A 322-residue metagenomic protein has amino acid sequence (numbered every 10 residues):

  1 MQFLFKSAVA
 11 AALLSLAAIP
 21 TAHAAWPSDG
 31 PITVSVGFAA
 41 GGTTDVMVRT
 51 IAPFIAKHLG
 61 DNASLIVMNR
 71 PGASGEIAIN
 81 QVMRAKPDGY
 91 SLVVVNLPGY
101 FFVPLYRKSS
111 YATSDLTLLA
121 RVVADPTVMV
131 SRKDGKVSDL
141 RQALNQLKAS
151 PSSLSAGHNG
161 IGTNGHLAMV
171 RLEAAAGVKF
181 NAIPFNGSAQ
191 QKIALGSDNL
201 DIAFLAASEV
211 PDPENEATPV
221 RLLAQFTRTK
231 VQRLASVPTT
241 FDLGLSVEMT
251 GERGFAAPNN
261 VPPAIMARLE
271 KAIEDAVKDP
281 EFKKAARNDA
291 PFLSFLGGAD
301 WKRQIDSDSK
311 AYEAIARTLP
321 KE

Functional and structural regions predicted by a protein language model:
M1-A10: Bacterial N-terminal signal peptides that target proteins for export
L14-H23: C-terminal segment of classical bacterial N-terminal signal peptides
A24-D115, S153, I161, A174-F204 (+3 more regions): N-terminal (or domain-start) structured segment
W26-D29, Q81-S91, L97, P104-Q190 (+3 more regions): Hinge/capping helix and adjacent helix->loop/strand transition within the periplasmic-binding protein
D45, R49-P53, H166, V170 (+2 more regions): Short, surface-exposed alpha-helical segments at coil->helix boundaries
A189-G244, E248: Anionic-ligand binding region
I273, I305, A316: Hydrophobic "lid"/C-terminal helical patch of Rossmann-like NAD(P)-dependent dehydrogenase/epimerase domains
F282-R303: Mature extracytoplasmic/periplasmic domains
